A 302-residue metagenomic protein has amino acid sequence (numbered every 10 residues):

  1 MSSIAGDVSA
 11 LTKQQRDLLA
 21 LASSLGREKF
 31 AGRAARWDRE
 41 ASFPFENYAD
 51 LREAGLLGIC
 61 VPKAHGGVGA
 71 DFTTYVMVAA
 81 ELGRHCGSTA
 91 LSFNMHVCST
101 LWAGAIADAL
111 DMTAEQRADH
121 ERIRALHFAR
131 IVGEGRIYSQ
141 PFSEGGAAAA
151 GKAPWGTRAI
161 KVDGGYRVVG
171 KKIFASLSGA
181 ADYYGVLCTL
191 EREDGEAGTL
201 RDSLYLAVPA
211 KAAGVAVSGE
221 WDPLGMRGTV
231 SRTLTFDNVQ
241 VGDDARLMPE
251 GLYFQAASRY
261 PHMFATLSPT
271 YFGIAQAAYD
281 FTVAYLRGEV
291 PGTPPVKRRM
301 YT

Functional and structural regions predicted by a protein language model:
S2-A80, P269-T302: Alpha-helical interface subdomain recognition
Q14, L18, R39-F43, S176-A180 (+3 more regions): Short, contiguous, pocket-lining structural segments that sit at or immediately flank catalytic/ligand-binding sites
F30, I137-S143, V215-E220: Short Pro/Gly-enriched beta-strand edge/turn motifs at strand-loop
F45, R52, I59-K171, S176: Glycine-rich flavin
G69, A149-A150, S176-S178, E196 (+3 more regions): Short helix/loop capping segments that flank catalytic or ligand/cofactor-binding pockets
F142-E144, K161, K172, L187-L190 (+6 more regions): Short, structured patches in soluble enzyme cores that scaffold and shape functional sites
K171-V215: A short core secondary-structure module
W221-T302: Glycine-rich beta->alpha junctions and the first turn(s) of the following alpha-helix
